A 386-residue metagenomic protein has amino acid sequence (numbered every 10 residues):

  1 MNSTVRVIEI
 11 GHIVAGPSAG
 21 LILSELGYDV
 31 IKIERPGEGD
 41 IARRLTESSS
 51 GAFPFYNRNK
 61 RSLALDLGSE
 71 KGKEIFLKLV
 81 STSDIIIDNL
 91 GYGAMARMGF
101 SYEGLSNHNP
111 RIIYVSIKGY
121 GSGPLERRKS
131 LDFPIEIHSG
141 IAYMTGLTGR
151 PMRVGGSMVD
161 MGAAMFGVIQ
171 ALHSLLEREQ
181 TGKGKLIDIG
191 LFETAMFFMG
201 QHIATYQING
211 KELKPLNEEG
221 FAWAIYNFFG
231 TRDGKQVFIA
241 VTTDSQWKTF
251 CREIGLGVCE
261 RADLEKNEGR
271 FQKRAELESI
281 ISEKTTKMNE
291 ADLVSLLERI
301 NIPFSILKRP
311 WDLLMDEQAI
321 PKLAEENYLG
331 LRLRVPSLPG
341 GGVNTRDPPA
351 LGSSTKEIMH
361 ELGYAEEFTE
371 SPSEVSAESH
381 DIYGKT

Functional and structural regions predicted by a protein language model:
M1-Q180, P349-A350, S354-T386: N-terminal helix-loop segment corresponding to the beta1-alpha1 unit of nucleotide/adenylate-binding folds
I8-G11, A64, D160, F228 (+5 more regions): Short, well-ordered beta-strand elements within core beta-sheets of diverse protein domains
D29-V30, E298-L313, A365-T369: Short, well-structured beta-strand/strand-turn elements
G37, G119-G121, L191-M196, D233-K235 (+2 more regions): Glycine-rich beta-alpha junction loops
A42-P54, A222, P310-S354: Active-site-adjacent capping/gating segments
T148-G156, E179-A195, K214-F221, A262-K266: Conserved Rossmann-fold dehydrogenase catalytic segment
A164-G184, F197-I208, C251-V258: Oxidoreductase and adenylate-handling cofactor-binding alpha/beta cores
I225-I300, F304, F368: Aromatic-enriched alpha-helical interface/lid elements that frame and gate functional surfaces
